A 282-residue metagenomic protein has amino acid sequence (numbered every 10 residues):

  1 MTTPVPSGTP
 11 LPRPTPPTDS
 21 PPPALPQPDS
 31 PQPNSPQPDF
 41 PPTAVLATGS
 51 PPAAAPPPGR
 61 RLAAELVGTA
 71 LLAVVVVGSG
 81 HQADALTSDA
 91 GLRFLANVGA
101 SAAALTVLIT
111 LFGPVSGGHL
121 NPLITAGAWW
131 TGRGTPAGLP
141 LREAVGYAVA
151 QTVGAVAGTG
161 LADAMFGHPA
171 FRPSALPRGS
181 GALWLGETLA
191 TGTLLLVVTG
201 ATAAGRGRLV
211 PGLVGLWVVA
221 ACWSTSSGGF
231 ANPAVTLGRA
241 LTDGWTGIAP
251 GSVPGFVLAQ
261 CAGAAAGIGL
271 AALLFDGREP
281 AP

Functional and structural regions predicted by a protein language model:
T2-P282: Membrane-interface helix-loop junctions and terminal tails of multi-pass membrane proteins
